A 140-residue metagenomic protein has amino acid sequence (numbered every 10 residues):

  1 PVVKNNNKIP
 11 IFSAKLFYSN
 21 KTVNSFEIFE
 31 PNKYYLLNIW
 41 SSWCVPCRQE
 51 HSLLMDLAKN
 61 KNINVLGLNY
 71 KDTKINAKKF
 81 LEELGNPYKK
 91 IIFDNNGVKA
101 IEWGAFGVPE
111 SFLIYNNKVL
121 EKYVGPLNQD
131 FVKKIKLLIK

Functional and structural regions predicted by a protein language model:
P1-L16, K136, K140: N-terminal targeting signals for export/organelle localization
S13-Y35: A short beta-strand-turn-helix
K33-Y35, I39-W43, G107: Short pre-active-site segment immediately N-terminal to redox-active cysteine/selenocysteine motifs in thiol-based
L36-L37, V65, S111: Hydrophobic beta-strand anchors of alpha/beta hydrolase catalytic cores
I39-M55: Conserved redox-active cysteine motifs that mediate thiol-disulfide chemistry, especially di-cysteine Cys-X(1-2)-Cys
V45, D72-N76, V98, Q129-D130: Short alpha-helical
K59-N60, N64-N96, V108: Conserved segment of the thioredoxin-like fold in thiol-based oxidoreductases
E82-P87, D94-I139: Thiol/disulfide oxidoreductase modules built on the thioredoxin-like
